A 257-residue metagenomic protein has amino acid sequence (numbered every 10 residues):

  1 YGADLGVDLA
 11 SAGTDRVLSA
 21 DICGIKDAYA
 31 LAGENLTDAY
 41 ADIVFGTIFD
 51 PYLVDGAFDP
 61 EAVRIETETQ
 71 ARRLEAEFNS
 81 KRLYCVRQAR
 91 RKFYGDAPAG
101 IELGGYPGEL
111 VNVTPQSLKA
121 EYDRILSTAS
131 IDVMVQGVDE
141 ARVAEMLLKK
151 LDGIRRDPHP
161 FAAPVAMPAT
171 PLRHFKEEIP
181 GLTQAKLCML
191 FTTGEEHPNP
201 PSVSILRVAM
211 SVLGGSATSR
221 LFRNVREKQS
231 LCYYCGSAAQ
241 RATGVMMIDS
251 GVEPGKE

Functional and structural regions predicted by a protein language model:
Y1-D50, L83-G105, S130-M134, M189 (+1 more regions): M16 family metallopeptidases and their MPP-like homologs
D8-L9, E77, A120-D123, F175-I179: A generic local secondary-structure boundary/capping motif
D42-V54, K149-P158: A common structural junction motif
D50-E75, F161-P168: Acidic/histidine-enriched alpha-helical segments
T69-T128: Scaffold signal of the M16-like zinc-metallopeptidase fold and its non-catalytic homologs
A99, P107-E109, R124-H197: An aromatic/glycine/proline-enriched structural segment found at the starts of mature extracellular/organellar domains
L182-K186, G194-G215: A conserved active-site cap/scaffold subdomain adjacent to cofactor or substrate pockets
